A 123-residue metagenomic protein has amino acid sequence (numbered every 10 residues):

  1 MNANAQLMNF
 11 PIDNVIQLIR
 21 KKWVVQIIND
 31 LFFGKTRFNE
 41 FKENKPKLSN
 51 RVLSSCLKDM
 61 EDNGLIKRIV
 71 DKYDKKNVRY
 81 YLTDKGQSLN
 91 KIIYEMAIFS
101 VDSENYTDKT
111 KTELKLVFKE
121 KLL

Functional and structural regions predicted by a protein language model:
M1-M8, N44, C56, N77 (+1 more regions): Recognition helices and adjacent regulatory flanks at domain boundaries
F10-V52, R79: N-terminal helix-turn-helix DNA-binding core of bacterial DNA-binding proteins
F32, V70-K72: N-terminal secretory/targeting leader peptides
F41-R68, K75: Canonical helix-turn-helix DNA-binding module
D62, L82, K119-L122: Loop-helix junctions at membrane interfaces
K72-E95: Basic, amphipathic "hinge/linker" alpha-helix immediately C-terminal to the N-terminal HTH DNA-binding motif
K91-L123: Amphipathic alpha-helical dimerization/coiled-coil segments that flank or bridge DNA-binding/regulatory modules
